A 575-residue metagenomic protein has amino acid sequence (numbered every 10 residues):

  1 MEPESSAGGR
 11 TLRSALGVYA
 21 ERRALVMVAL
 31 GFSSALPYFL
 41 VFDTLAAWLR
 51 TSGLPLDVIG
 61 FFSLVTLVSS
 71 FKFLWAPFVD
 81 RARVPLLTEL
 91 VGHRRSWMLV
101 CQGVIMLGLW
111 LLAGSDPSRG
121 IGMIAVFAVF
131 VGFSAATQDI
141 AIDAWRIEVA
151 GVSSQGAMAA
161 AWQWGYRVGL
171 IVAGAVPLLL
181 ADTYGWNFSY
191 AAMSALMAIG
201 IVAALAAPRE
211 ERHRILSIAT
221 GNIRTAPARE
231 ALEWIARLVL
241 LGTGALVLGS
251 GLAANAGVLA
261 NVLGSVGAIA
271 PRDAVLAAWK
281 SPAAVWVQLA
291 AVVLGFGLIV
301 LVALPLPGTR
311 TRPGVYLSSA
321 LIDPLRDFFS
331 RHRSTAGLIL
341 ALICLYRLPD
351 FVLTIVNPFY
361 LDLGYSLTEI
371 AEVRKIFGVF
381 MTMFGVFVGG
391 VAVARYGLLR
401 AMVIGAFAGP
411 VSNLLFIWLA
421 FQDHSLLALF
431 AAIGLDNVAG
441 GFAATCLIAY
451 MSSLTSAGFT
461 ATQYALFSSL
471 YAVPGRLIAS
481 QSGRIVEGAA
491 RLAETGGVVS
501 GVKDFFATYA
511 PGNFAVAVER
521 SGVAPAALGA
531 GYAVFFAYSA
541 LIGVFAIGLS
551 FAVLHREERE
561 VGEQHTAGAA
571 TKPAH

Functional and structural regions predicted by a protein language model:
M1-E21, A113-M123, V152-A341, I547-H575: Intracellular loop-helix junctions on the cytosolic face of multi-pass helical membrane proteins
G8-S69, G249-V258, T335-F359, A371: Helix-loop boundary and gating motifs at the non-cytosolic
V68-W75, V292-V300, I370-Y396, G405 (+2 more regions): Transmembrane alpha-helices of Major Facilitator/SLC transporters
K72-V91, A181, F384-V403, V486-E487: Helix-to-loop junctions at the C-terminal end of transmembrane segments in multipass secondary transporters
L90-M98, L179-M197, L232, L252-A290 (+1 more regions): A membrane-interface helix-boundary motif in multi-pass transporters
S96-R119, F407-H424: C-terminal ends and interior cores of transmembrane alpha-helices in multi-pass membrane transporters/permeases
R400-Y450: C-terminal transmembrane helical hairpin of 12-TM major facilitator-type secondary transporters
A457-R491: A late C-terminal transmembrane helix in Major Facilitator Superfamily
